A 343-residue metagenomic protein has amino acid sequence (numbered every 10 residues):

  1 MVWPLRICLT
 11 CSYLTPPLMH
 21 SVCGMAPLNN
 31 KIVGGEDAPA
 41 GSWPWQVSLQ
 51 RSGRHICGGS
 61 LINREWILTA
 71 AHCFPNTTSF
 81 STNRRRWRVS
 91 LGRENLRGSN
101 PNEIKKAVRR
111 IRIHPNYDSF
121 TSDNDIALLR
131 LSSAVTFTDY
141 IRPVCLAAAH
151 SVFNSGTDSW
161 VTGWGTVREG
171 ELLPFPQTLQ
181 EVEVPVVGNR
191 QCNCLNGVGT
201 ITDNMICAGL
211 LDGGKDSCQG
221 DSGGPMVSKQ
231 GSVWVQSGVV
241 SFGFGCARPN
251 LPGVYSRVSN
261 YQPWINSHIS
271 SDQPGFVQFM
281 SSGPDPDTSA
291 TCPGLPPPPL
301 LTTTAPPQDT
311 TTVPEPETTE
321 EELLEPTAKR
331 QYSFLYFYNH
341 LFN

Functional and structural regions predicted by a protein language model:
M1-S21, V89: Cleavable N-terminal signal peptides of Sec/SRP-targeted secreted and luminal proteins
G24-V33, Q46-S52, A148, T157-L301 (+4 more regions): Extracellular trypsin-like serine protease catalytic domains
M25-K31, L49, I67-A70, F74-S119 (+2 more regions): Conserved H-D interstitial segment of serine endopeptidase catalytic domains
D37, L96-E103, F120-D123, T138 (+2 more regions): Gly/Ser-enriched beta-turn/beta-hairpin loop segments
P39-R51, S90: A short, Trp-centered hydrophobic/proline-enriched beta-strand micro-motif
Q46, Q50-R64, T121: A conserved glycine-rich beta-strand in the N-terminal activation segment of trypsin-fold
Q46, W66-L68, E103, I126-L128 (+4 more regions): Conserved hydrophobic/aromatic beta-strand scaffold that supports enzyme active sites
T77-T78, R112-D118, A134-P176: Active-site substrate-binding loop(s) of clan PA
